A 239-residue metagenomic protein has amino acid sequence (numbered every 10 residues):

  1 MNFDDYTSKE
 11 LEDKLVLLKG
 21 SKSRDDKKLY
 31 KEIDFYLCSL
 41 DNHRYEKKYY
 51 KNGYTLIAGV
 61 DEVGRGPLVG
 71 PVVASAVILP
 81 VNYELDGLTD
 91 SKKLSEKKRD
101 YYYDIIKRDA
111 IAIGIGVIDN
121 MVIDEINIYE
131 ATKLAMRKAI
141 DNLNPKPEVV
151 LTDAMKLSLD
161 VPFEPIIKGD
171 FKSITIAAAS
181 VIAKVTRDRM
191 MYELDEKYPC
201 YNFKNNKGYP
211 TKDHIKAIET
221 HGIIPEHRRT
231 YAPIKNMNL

Functional and structural regions predicted by a protein language model:
M1-A58, R65-L239: RNase H-like, Mg2+-dependent phosphodiesterase core, and more generally RNA phosphate-backbone-engaging helix-loop
